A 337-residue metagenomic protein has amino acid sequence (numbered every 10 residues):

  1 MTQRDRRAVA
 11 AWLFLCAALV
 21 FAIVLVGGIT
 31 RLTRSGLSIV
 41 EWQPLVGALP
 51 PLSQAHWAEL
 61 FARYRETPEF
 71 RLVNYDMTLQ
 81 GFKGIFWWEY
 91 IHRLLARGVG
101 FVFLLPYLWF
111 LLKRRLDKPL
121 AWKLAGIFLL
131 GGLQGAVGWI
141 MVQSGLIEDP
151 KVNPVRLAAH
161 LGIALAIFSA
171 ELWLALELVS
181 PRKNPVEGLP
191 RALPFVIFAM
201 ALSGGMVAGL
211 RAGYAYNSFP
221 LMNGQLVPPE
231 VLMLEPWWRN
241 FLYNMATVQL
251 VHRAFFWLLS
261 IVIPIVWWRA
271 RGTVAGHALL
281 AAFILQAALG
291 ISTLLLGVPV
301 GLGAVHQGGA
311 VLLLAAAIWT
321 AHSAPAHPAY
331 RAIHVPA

Functional and structural regions predicted by a protein language model:
M1-A337: Polytopic transmembrane helical bundles with strong interfacial aromatic enrichment
